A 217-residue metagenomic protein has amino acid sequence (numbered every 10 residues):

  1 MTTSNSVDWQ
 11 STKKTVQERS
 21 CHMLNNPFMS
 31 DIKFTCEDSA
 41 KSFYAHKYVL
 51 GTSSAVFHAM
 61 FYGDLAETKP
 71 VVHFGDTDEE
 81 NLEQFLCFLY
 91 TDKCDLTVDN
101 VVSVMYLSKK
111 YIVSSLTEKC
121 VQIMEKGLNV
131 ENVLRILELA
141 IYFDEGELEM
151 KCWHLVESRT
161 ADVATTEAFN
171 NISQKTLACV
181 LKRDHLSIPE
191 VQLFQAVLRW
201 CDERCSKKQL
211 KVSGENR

Functional and structural regions predicted by a protein language model:
M1-S6, V16, S42-F43, T52-S53 (+3 more regions): Alpha-helical scaffold in the C-terminal half of BTB/POZ domains and their immediate C-terminal extension
M1-Y48, E80, Q84-D99: N-terminal BTB/POZ boundary and linker segment
M29, F34, A55, Y62-A66 (+2 more regions): Short capping/connector residues at structural and topological boundaries
Y48-F61, C201: Short active-site loop/helix that positions an aromatic residue
H58, Y62-A66, E79, L86-Y90 (+3 more regions): Generic short alpha-helical segment signal, independent of protein family or function, capturing local helix propensity
M60-D76, V133-L137: Interdomain boundary/hinge elements
